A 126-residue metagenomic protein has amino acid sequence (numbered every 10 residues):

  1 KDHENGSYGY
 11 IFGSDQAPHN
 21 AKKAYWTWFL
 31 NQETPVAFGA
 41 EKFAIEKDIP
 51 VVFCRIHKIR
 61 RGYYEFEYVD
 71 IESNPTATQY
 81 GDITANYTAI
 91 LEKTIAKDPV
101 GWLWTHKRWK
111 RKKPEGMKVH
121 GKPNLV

Functional and structural regions predicted by a protein language model:
K1-V126: Non-catalytic C-terminal accessory region of glycerolipid acyltransferases and related lyso-lipid remodeling enzymes
